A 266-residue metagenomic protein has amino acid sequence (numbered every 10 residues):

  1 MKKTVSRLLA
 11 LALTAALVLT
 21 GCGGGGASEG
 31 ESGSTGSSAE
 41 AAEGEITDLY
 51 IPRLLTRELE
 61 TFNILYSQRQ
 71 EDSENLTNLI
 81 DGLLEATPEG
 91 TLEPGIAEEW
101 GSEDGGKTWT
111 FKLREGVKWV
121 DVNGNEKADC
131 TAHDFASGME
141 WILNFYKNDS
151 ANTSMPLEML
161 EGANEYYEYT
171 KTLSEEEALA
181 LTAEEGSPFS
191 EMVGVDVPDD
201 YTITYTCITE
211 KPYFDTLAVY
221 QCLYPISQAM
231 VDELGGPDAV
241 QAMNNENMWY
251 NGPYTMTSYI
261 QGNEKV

Functional and structural regions predicted by a protein language model:
M1-Y50, F62, T91, H133: Short, low-complexity disordered leader/linker segments with a strong preference for bacterial N-terminal type II
E45, E58-S67, T91-E93, W119-D121 (+2 more regions): Short, solvent-exposed loop/turn elements at domain surfaces
I46-R57, T108-K112, F135-G138, I203-Y205 (+2 more regions): Short, well-ordered beta-strand elements
P52-D104, W249-T255: N-terminal lobe/hinge region of extracytoplasmic solute-binding protein
T56-L59, P88-E89, G105-G106, R114-G116 (+6 more regions): Solvent-exposed coil/turn segments that connect beta secondary-structure elements in extracytoplasmic/periplasmic
E74-N78, G82, T91, G95 (+6 more regions): Extracytoplasmic/secreted proteins, especially bacterial periplasmic and envelope-associated proteins
E98-G162, T204: Aromatic- and charge-enriched surface segment that lines or borders ligand/interaction sites
E176-T182, F189-V193, D200, T206-V266: Gly/Pro-rich hinge or "lid" segments in bacterial periplasmic/extracellular proteins
